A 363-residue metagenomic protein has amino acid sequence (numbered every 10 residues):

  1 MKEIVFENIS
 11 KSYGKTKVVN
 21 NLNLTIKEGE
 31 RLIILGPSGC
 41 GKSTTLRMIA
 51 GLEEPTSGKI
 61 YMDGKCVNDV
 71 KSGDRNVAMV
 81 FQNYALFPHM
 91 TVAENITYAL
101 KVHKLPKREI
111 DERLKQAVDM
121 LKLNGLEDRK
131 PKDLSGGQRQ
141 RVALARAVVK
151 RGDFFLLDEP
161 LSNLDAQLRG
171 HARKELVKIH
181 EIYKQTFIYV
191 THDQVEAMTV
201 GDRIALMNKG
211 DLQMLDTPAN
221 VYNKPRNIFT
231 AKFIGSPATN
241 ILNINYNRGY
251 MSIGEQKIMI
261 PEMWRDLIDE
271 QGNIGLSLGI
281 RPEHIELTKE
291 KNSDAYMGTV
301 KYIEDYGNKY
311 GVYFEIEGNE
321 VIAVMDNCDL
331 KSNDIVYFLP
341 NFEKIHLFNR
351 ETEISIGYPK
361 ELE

Functional and structural regions predicted by a protein language model:
V5, T25, Y61, Y337-L339: ABC ATPase nucleotide-binding domain
R31, S72-Q82, L86-F229: ABC ATPase nucleotide-binding domains
L35-P37: The feature captures the beta-strand-to-loop junction immediately N-terminal to the Walker
A50: Helix-to-loop junction immediately C-terminal to a conserved catalytic motif
T56-K59, E109, K209, I345: Conserved coupling/switch loops of ABC nucleotide-binding domains, chiefly the family-specific signature
G58-C66: Conserved ABC transporter NBD signature motif
Y250-E363: Non-catalytic connector elements of ABC transporters
